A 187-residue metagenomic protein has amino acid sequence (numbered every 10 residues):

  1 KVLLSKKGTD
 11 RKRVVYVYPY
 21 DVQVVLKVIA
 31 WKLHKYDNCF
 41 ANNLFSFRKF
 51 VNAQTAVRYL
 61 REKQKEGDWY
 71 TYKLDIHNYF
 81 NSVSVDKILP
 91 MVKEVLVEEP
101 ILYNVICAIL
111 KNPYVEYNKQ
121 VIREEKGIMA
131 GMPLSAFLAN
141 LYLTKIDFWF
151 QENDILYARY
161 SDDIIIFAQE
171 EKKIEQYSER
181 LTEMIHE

Functional and structural regions predicted by a protein language model:
K12-A41, E125-E152: Conserved pre-motif C helix in the palm subdomain of viral-like polymerases
Y16-V17, S46, F50-A53, P113 (+2 more regions): Glycine-centered flexibility motif
Y18, V22, K49-F50, H77 (+1 more regions): Short beta->alpha junction loops/turns
L26-S84: Active-site-proximal segment of RNA-dependent polymerases
R58, E62-H186: Conserved polymerase palm-domain catalytic core
